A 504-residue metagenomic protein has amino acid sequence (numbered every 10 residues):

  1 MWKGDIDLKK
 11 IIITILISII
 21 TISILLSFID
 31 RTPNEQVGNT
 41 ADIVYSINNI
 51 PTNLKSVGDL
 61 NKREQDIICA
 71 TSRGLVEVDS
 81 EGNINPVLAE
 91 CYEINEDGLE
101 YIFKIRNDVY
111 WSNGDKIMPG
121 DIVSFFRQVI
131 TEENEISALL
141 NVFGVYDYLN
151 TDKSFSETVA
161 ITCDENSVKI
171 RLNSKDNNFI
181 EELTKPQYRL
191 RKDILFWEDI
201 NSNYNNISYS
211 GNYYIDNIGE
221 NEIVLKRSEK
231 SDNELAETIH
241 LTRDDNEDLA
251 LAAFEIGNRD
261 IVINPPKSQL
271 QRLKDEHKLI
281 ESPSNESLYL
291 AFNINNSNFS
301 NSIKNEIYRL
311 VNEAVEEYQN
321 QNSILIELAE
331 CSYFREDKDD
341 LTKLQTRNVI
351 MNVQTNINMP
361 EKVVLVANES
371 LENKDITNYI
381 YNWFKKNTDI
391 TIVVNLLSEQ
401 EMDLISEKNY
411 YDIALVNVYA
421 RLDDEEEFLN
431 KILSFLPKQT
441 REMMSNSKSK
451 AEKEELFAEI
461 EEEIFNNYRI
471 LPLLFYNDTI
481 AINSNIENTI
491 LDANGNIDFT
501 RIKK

Functional and structural regions predicted by a protein language model:
I47-E96, R127, S208: N-terminal lobe/hinge region of extracytoplasmic solute-binding protein
L60, C91-A138, N298-F299: Aromatic- and charge-enriched surface segment that lines or borders ligand/interaction sites
A138-I194: Surface-exposed binding/hinge segments that line and control ligand-binding clefts or catalytic entry sites
L172-T238, D248: Gly/Pro-rich hinge or "lid" segments in bacterial periplasmic/extracellular proteins
R227-R272: Ligand-site clamp/hinge motif
I303, R309, Q319-I357, E372-K374: Structural transition elements
E317-Y318, L325, I390-M402, E425-E487: Extracytoplasmic/peripheral linker and loop segments enriched in polar/acidic and small residues with frequent Thr/Pro
I482-K504: Long beta-strand-rich cores associated with HINT superfamily self-processing modules
